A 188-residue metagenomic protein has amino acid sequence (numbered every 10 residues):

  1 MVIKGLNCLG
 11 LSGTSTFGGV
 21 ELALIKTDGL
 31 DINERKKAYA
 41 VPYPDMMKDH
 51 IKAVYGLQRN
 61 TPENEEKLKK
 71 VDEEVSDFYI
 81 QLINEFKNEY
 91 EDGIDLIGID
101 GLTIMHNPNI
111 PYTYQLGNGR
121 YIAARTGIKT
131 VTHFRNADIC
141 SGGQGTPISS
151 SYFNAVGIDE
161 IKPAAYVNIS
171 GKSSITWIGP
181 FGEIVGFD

Functional and structural regions predicted by a protein language model:
M1-D188: Short acidic/glycine-rich loops and adjacent helix/strand connectors that line catalytic pockets where negatively
